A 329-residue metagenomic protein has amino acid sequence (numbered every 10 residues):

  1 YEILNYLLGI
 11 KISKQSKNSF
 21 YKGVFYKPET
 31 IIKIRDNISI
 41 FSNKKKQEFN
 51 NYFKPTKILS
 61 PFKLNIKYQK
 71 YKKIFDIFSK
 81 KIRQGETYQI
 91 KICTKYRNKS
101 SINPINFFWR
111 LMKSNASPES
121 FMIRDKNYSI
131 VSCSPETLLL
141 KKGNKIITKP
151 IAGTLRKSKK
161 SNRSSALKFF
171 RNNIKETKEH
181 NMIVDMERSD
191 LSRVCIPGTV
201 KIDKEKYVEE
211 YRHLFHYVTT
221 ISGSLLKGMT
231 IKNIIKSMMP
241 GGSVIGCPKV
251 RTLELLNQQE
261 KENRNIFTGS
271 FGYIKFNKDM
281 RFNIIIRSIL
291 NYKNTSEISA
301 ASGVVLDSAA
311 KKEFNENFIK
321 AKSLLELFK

Functional and structural regions predicted by a protein language model:
Y1-K329: Extended alpha-helical targeting/anchoring segments, especially N-terminal organellar/secretory targeting helices
